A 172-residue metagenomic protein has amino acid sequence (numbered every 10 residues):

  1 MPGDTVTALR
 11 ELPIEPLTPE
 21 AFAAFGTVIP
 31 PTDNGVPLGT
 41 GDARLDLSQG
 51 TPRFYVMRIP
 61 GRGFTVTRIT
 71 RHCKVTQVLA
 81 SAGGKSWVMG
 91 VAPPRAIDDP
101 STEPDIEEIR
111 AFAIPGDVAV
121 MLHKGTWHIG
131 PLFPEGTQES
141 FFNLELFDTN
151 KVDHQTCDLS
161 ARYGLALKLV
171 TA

Functional and structural regions predicted by a protein language model:
M1-E107, A111, T149-A172: Non-catalytic, conserved peripheral segments adjacent to functional cores
P16-P19, M121, W127, E135-G136: Generic detection of intrinsically disordered/low-complexity segments and helix-coil linkers/edges
K85-W87, R110, V118, T137-S140: A short pocket-lining beta-strand/turn micro-motif at the edge of beta-sheets
A113-P131: Conserved metal-binding segment of the jelly-roll/cupin
T126-D158: A short beta-strand-loop micro-motif that forms or neighbors metal/cofactor- and ligand-binding patches at active-site
